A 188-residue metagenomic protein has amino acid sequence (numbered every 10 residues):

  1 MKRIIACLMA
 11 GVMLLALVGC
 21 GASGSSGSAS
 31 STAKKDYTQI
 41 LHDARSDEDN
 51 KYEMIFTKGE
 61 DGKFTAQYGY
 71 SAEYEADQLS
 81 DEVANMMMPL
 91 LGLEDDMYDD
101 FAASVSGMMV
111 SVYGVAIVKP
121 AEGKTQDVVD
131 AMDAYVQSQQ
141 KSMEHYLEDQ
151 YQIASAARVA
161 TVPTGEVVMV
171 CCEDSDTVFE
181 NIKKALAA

Functional and structural regions predicted by a protein language model:
M1-I4, L8-G11: Positively charged n-region of N-terminal signal peptides that target proteins for export
L15-G19: C-terminal motif of bacterial Sec signal peptides marking the signal peptidase cleavage site
G21-G24: Bacterial signal peptide processing site
T32-M86, G92: Early exported N-terminus immediately downstream of N-terminal targeting peptides
K34, T38-L41, V115, T125 (+3 more regions): Extracytoplasmic/secreted envelope proteins and their assembly/folding machinery, especially bacterial periplasmic
M88-A134, Q140: Mid-length scaffold segments of soluble, non-membrane domains
G107-M108, I117-K119, Q150-A188: A short, solvent-exposed beta-edge/loop patch
T125-P163: Short Gly/Thr-rich strand-loop-strand
